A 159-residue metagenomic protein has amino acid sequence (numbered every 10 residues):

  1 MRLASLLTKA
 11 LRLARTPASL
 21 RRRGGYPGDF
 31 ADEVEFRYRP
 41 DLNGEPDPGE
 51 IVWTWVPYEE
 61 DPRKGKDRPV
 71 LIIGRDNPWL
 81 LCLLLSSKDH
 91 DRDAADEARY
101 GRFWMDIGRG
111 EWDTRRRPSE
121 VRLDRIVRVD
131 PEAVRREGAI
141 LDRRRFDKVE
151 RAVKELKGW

Functional and structural regions predicted by a protein language model:
M1-R68, I72-W159: Conserved functional hotspots at enzyme active or ligand-binding sites that engage polyanionic ligands
